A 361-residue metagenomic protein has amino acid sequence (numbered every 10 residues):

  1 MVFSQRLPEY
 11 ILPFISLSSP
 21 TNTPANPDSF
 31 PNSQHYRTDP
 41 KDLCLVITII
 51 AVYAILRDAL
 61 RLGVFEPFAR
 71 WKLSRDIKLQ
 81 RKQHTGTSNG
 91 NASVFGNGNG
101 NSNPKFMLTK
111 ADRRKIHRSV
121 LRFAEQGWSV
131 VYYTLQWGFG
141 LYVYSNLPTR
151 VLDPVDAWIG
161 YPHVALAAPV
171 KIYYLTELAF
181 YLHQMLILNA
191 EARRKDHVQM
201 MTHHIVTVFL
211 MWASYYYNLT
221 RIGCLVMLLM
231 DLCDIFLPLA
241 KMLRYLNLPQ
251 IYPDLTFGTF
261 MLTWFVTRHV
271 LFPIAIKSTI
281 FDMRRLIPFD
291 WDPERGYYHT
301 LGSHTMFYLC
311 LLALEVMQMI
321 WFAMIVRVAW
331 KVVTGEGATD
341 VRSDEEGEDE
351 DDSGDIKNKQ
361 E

Functional and structural regions predicted by a protein language model:
M1-N218, R244-L248, P253-W264, F272-A313 (+1 more regions): Membrane-helix and juxtamembrane interface regions of eukaryotic multi-pass membrane proteins
H204, R268, Q318: Short, conserved phosphate/pyrophosphate- and ester-handling motifs at nucleotide-, phospho-/glycolipid
L210, G223, L237-L239, L255-T256: Extended hydrophobic/aromatic segments used for targeting, binding, or gating
Y215-M227: Transmembrane alpha-helix entry/boundary detector in multi-pass membrane proteins
M227-D231, F260-F265: Transmembrane helix-bundle signature of multi-pass membrane transporters/permeases
L229-A240: Alpha-helical transmembrane segments and their membrane-interface exit regions
L232, R268, F322: Hydrophobic, well-ordered secondary-structure elements that form the walls of internal hydrophobic environments
